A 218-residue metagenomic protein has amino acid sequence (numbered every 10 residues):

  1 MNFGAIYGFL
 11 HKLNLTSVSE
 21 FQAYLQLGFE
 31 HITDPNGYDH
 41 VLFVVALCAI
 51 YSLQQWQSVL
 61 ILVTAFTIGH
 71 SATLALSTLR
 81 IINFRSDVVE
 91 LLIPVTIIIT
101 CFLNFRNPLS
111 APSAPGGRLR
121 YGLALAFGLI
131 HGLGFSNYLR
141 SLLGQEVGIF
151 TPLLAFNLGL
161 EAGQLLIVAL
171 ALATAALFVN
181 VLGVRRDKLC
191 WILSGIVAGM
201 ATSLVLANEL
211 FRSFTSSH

Functional and structural regions predicted by a protein language model:
M1-D39, S110-G116, V205-H218: Histidine-/acidic- and/or cysteine-rich, low-complexity loops and terminal segments associated with membrane
F9-S17, F105-L133, Y138-G144, S216-H218: Alpha-helical multi-pass membrane helix bundles of inner-membrane/thylakoid proteins, especially permease cores
L27-S77, I81: Juxtamembrane transmembrane-helix termini in multi-pass membrane transport proteins
H40, H70, I98-T100, L129-H131 (+2 more regions): Divalent metal-coordination and catalytic microenvironments
V59-L109: Membrane helix-loop-helix hairpins that form the core translocation module of multi-pass transporters
T73-L91, S136-N157, L166, L204-H218: Interfacial helix-loop-helix junctions of multi-pass membrane proteins
I81-R85, P108-P115, T174-I192: Membrane interface segments of multi-pass transport proteins and intramembrane proteases
L170, L177-H218: C-terminal regulatory/interaction regions
